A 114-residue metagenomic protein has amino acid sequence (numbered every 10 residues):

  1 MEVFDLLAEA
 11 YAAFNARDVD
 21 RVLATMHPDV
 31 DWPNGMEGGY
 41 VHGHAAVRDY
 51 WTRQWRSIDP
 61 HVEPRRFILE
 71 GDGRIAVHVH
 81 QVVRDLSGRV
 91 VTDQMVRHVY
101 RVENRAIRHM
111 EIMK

Functional and structural regions predicted by a protein language model:
M1-E2, A45-K114: A beta-strand edge to alpha-helix "cap/lid" segment located at domain peripheries
A16-D31: Short, well-ordered alpha-helical segments enriched in acidic and aromatic residues
M26, N34, E111-K114: Short, flexible helix/strand-to-coil boundary loops that buttress conserved ligand/catalytic motifs in alpha/beta
D31-V41, R53-S57: A short gly/proline-enriched turn/hairpin at secondary-structure junctions
